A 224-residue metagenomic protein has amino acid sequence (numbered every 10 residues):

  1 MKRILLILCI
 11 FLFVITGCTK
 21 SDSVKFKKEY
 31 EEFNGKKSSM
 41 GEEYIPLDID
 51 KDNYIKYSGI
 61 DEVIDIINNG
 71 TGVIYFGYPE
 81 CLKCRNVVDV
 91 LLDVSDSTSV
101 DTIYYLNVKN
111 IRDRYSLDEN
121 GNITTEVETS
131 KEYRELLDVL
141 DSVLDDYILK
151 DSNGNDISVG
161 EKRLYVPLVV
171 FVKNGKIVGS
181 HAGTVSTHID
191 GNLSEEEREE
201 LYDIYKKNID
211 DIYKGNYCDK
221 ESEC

Functional and structural regions predicted by a protein language model:
M1-I4: Positively charged n-region of N-terminal signal peptides that target proteins for export
F13-G17: C-terminal motif of bacterial Sec signal peptides marking the signal peptidase cleavage site
T19-S21: Bacterial signal peptide processing site
D48-Y57, F76, V100-D151: Thiol-based oxidoreductase modules, predominantly thioredoxin-like and allied folds used for disulfide exchange
K51-T71: A short beta-strand-turn-helix
I67-C81, L91: Short active-site neighborhood of thiol/selenol oxidoreductases, capturing the structured segment around
C84-S99: Typically the conserved alpha-helix immediately C-terminal to a functionally engaged Cys/Sec in thioredoxin-like
I157-C224: Non-catalytic, surface beta->alpha helical segment in thiol-disulfide oxidoreductase systems
